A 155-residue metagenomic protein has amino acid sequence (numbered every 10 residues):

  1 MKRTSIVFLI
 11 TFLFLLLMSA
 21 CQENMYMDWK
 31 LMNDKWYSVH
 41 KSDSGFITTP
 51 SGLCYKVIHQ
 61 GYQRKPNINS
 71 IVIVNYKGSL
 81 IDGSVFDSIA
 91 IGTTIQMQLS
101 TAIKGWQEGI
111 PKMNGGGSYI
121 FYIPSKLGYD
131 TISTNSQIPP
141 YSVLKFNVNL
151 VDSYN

Functional and structural regions predicted by a protein language model:
K2-L9, L17-N155: Cross-family detector of peptidyl-prolyl cis-trans isomerase
